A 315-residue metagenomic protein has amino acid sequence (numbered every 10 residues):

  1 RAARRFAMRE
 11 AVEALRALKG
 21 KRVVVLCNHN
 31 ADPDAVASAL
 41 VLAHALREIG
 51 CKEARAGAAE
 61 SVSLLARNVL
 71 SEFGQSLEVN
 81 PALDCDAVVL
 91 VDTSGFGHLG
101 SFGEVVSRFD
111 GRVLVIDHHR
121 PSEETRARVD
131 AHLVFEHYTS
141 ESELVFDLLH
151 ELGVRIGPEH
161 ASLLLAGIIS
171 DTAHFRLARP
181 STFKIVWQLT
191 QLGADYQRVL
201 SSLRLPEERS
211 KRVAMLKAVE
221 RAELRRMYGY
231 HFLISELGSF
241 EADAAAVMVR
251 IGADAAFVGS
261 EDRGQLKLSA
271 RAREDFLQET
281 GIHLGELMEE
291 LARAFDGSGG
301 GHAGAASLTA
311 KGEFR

Functional and structural regions predicted by a protein language model:
R1-R315: Replace "Mg2+/Mn2+-dependent" with "divalent metal-dependent
